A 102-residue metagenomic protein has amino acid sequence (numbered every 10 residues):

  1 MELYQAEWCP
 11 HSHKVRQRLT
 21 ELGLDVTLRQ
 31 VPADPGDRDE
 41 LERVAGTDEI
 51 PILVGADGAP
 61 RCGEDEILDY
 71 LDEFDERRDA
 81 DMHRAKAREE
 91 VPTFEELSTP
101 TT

Functional and structural regions predicted by a protein language model:
M1-E7, H11-T102: GST-like domain detector, emphasizing the conserved glutathione-binding G-site in the N-terminal thioredoxin-like
